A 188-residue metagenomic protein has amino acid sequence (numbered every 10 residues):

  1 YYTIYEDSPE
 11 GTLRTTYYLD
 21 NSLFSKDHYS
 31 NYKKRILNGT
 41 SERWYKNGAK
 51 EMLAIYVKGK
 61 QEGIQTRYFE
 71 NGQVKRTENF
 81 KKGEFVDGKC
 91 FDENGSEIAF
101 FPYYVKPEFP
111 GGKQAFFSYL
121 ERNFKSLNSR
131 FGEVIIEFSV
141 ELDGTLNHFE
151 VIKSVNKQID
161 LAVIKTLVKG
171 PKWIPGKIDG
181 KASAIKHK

Functional and structural regions predicted by a protein language model:
Y1-K165, G170-S183: Glycine/tyrosine- and acidic-biased, solvent-exposed loop/turn segments at the edges of beta-strands
